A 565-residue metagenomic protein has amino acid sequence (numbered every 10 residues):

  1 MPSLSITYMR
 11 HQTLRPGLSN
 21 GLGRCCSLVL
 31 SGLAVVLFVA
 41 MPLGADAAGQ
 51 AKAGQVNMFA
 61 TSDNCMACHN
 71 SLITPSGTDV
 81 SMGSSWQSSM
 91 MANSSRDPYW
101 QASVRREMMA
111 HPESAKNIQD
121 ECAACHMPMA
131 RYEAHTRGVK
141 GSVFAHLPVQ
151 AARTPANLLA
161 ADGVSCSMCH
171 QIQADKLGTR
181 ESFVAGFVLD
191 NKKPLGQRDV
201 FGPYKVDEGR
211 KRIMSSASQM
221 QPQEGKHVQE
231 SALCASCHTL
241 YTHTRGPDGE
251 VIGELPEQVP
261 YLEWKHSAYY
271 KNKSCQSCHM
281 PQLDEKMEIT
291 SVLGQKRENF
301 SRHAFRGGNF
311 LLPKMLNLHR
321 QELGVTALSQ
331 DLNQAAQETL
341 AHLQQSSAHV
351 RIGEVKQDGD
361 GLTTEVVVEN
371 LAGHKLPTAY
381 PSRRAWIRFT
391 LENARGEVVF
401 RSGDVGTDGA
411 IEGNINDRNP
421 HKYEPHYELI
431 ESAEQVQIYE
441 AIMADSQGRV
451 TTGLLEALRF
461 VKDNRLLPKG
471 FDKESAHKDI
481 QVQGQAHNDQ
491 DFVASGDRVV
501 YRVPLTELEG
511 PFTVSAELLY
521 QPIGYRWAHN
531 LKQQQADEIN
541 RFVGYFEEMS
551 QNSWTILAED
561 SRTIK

Functional and structural regions predicted by a protein language model:
M1-R24: N-terminal secretory signal peptides that target proteins for export/translocation
S27-M41: Bacterial N-terminal signal peptides
D46-S76: N-terminal module-boundary/linker segments of secreted carbohydrate-active enzymes
A48-G49, L72-M109, V139-Q483, N488-V493 (+2 more regions): Primarily the internal scaffold of c-type cytochrome electron-transfer domains, especially repeated/multiheme c-type
M58-D63, A115, Q119, A161-G163 (+2 more regions): Residues immediately within or flanking Cys/His clusters that coordinate Zn2+ in small zinc-binding modules
E113-Q119, A124, S216: Active-site-proximal cap/loop segments of hydrolase catalytic domains
A124, P128-H135: Conserved, well-structured interaction surfaces
E509-P511: Extracellular Ig-like/FN3 beta-sandwich strand-entry sites
